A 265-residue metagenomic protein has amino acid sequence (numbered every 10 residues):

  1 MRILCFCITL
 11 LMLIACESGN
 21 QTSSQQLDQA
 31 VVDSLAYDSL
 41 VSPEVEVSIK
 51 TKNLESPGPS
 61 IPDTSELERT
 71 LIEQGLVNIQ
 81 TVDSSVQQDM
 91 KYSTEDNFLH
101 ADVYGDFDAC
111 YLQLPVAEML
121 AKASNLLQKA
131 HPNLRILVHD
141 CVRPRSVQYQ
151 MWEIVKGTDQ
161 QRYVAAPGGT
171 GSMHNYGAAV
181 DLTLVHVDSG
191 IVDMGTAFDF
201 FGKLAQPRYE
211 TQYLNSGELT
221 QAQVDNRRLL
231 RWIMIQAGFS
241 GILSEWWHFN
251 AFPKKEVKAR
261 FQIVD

Functional and structural regions predicted by a protein language model:
M1-L4: Positively charged n-region of N-terminal signal peptides that target proteins for export
M12-A15: C-terminal motif of bacterial Sec signal peptides marking the signal peptidase cleavage site
E17-C141, E153-I154, T158-S244, P253-D265: Extracytoplasmic cell-surface/polysaccharide-interacting catalytic and binding patches
P144: Segments that shape or occlude catalytic/ligand-binding pockets
V147: Short, well-ordered surface patches within globular domains
F249: Conserved metal-phosphate-binding beta-hairpin within the catalytic cores of diverse ATP-dependent phosphoryl-transfer
